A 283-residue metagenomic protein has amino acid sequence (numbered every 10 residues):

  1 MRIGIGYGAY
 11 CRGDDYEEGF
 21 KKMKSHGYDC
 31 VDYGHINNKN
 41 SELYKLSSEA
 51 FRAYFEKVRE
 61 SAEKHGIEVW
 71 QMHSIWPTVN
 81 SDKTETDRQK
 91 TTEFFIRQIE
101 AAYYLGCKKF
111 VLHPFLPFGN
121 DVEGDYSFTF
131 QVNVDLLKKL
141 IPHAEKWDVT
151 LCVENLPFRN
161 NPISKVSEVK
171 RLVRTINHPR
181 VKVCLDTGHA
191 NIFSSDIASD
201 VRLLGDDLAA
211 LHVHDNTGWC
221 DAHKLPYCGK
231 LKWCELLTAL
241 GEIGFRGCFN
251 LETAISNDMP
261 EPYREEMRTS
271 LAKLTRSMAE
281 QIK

Functional and structural regions predicted by a protein language model:
M1-G4, A9, G13-D29, T92 (+3 more regions): Histidine-acidic metal/acid-base catalytic patches
M1-G6, W70-S81, L116-N120: N-terminal small/glycine-rich loop or linker at the start of catalytic domains across soluble metabolic enzymes
A9-C11, H35-N37, I75-T78, P114-F118 (+4 more regions): Active-site-proximal loop/turn and secondary-structure-junction residues that shape catalytic pockets, frequently
G34-V58, N120: Glycine-rich, proline-tolerant flexible connector loops at the mouths of alpha/beta enzymes
K39-Y44, T78-K83, F118-G124, I192-F193 (+2 more regions): A short acidic, helix-capping loop that chelates divalent metal ions and anchors anionic groups
Y44-E49, E85-R88, Y126-F128, H223-C228: Short glycine-enriched, charge-decorated loop/helix-capping segments at active-site entrances that position
E56, S61-H65, V79-K182, E265 (+1 more regions): Active-site acidic/histidine proton-transfer and metal-coordination neighborhood in alpha/beta enzyme cores
